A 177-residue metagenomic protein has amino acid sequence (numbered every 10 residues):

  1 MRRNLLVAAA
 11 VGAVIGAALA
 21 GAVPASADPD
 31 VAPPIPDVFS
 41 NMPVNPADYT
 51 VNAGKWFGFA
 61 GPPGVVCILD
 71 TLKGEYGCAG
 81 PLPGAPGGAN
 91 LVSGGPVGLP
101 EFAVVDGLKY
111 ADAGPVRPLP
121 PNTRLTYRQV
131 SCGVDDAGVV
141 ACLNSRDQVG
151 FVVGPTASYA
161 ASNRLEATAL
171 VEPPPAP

Functional and structural regions predicted by a protein language model:
R3-V7, L19-P36: C-terminal region of N-terminal signal peptides and the immediate post-cleavage residues of exported proteins
A13-V14, A25: Cleavable N-terminal signal peptides
D28-Y49, G74-P120, P155-P177: A low-complexity, Ser/Thr/Gly/Pro-enriched, surface-exposed linker/loop concept that marks segments flanking
P46-L72, P120-D136: Short, low-complexity cationic-aromatic patches
F57-A60, Y76-C78, C142: Generic recognition of long tandem-repeat/solenoid scaffolds
G64-V66, G84-A89, D147-V153: Short, surface-exposed beta-strand/loop "edge" segments at domain boundaries and coil↔beta transitions
V116-R164: Extracytosolic low-complexity repeat regions of secreted or lipid-anchored proteins
